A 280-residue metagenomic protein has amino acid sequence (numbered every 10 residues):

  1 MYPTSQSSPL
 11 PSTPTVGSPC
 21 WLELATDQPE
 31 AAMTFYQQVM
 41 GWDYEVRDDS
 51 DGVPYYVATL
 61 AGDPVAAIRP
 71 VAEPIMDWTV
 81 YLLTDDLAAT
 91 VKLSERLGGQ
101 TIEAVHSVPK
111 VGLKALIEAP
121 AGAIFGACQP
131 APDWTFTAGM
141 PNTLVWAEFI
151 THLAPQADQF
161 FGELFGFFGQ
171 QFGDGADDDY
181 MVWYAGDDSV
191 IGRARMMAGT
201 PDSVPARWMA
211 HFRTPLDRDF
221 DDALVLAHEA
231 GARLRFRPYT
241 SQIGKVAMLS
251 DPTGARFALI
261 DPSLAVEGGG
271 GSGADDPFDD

Functional and structural regions predicted by a protein language model:
M1-P14, L97-E148, Q170-S189, L224-D280: Vicinal oxygen chelate
M1-P3, P9-D63, R96, A104-G112 (+1 more regions): Core segments of cupin and vicinal oxygen chelate
S18-D27, Y55-V57, P70-L93, L113-I117 (+3 more regions): Vicinal oxygen chelate
A32, D43-Y44, P64-A66, M76 (+5 more regions): Short loop/beta submotifs within extracellular cysteine-rich repeat domains
D48-A138: Active-site-adjacent scaffolding segments
P70-P74, P132, R195-G199, S263-L264: A short, sequence-level motif marking secondary-structure junctions
W134-T135, G139-D202, R207, R213-D221: Surface-exposed interaction/gating patches
